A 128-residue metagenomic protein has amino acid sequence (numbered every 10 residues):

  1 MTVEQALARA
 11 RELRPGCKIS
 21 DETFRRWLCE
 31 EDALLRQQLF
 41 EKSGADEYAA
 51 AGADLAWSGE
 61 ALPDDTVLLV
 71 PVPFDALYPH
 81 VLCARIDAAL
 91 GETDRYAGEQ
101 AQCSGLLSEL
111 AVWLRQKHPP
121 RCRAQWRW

Functional and structural regions predicted by a protein language model:
M1-V67, S108-W128: Conserved short "hinge" loops at termini or chain/domain junctions
I19-R26, E30, P73, D94 (+1 more regions): Alpha-helix boundary/N-cap detector
V67-L77: Structural motif
A76-A88: Short, hydrophobic/amphipathic alpha-helical patches that form generic packing surfaces within helical domains
I86-Y96: Short helix-capping/linker segments at secondary-structure and domain boundaries
A97-A111: Short secondary-structure subsegments characteristic of cysteine-rich extracellular domains
